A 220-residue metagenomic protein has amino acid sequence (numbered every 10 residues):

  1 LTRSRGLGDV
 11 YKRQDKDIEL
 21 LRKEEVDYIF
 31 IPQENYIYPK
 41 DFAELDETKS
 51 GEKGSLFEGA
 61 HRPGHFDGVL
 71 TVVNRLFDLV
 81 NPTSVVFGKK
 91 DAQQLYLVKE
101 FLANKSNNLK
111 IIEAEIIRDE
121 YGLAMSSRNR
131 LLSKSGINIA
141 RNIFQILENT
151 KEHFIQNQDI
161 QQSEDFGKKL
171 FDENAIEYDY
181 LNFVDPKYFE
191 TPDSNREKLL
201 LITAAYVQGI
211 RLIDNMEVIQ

Functional and structural regions predicted by a protein language model:
L1, E34, K89-D91: Short, well-ordered beta-to-alpha junction loops that form the rim of enzyme active sites and present histidine/acidic
L1-Y11: Single conserved hydrophobic/aromatic residue that forms the stacking wall/gate of nucleotide- or nucleobase-binding
K12, D17-V86: Divalent-metal (Mg2+/Mn2+/Ca2+)-assisted nucleotide/phosphate chemistry catalytic cores
L21, F87, G122, L181 (+1 more regions): Divalent metal-coordination and catalytic microenvironments
K49, F77-V80, N104-K105, A124 (+1 more regions): Solvent-exposed alpha-helices and their adjacent loops that cap or buttress functional pockets in soluble metabolic
D91-D179, V184: Glycine-rich, Lys/Arg-enriched anion-binding loops that position phosphate/diphosphate groups for phosphoryl
F166-Q220: Phosphate/ribose-recognition catalytic cores of enzymes acting on nucleotide-derived substrates
